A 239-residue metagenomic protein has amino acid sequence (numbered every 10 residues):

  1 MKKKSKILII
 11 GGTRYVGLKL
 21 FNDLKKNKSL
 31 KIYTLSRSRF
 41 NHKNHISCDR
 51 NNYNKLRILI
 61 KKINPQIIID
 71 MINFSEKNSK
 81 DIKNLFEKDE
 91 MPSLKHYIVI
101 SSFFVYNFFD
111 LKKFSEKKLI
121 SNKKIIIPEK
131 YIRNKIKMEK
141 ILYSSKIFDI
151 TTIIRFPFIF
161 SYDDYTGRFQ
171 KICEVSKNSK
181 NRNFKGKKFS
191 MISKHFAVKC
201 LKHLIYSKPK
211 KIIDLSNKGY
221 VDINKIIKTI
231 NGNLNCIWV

Functional and structural regions predicted by a protein language model:
S5-N27: N-terminal Rossmann NAD(P)H-binding glycine-rich loop of SDR-like oxidoreductase domains
I10, L35, M71, Y97-S102 (+1 more regions): SDR active-site strand-loop-helix element
S29-R37: Conserved glycine-rich Rossmann-like NAD(P)H-binding loop of the short-chain dehydrogenase/reductase
R39-F40, S47-D89, V99, V105-F108: NAD(P)H-binding glycine-rich loop region in Rossmannoid oxidoreductase-like domains and their noncatalytic homologs
N84-I136, S144, T151-T152: Conserved Rossmann-fold NAD(P)-dependent oxidoreductase catalytic core, especially the SDR/UDP-sugar
E139-D163: Conserved beta-loop-beta element that borders a ligand/cofactor-binding pocket
T166-I172, N183-S207, K211: Substrate-positioning beta->alpha
C200-V239: Mid/C-terminal beta-alpha module of Rossmann-like enzyme folds, strongest in SDR-family dehydrogenases/epimerases
